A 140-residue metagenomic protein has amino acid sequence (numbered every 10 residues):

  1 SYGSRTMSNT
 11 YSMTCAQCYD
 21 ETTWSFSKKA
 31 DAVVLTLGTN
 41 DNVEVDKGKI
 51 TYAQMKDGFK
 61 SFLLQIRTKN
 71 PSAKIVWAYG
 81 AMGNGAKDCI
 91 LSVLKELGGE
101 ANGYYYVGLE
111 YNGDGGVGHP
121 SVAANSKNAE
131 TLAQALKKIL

Functional and structural regions predicted by a protein language model:
S1-A53, A81-D88, H119: Conserved SGNH/GDSL esterase-like catalytic core that processes O-acyl groups on lipids and polysaccharides
F26, W77-A78, M82, G99-A101 (+1 more regions): Conserved catalytic region of serine esterases and O-acyltransferases that act on ester linkages in lipids
D31-T36, K74-Y79, G103-G108: Structural recognition of the beta-strand scaffold that forms the well-ordered cores of secreted hydrolase catalytic
G38, L64-P71, K95, A133-L140: Sec-exported extracytoplasmic/periplasmic mature domains
M55, F59, N125: Aromatic/hydrophobic pocket-lining residues that form the small-molecule binding cavity in soluble enzyme cores
F59-L63, I90-L91: Generic structural signal for well-ordered alpha-helices, preferentially at hydrophobic/aromatic core positions
Y105-V117: Short helix/strand-capping connector loops at secondary-structure junctions
G116-L140: Histidine-centered active-site loop/cap adjacent to the catalytic His in serine esterases/O-acetyl transfer systems
